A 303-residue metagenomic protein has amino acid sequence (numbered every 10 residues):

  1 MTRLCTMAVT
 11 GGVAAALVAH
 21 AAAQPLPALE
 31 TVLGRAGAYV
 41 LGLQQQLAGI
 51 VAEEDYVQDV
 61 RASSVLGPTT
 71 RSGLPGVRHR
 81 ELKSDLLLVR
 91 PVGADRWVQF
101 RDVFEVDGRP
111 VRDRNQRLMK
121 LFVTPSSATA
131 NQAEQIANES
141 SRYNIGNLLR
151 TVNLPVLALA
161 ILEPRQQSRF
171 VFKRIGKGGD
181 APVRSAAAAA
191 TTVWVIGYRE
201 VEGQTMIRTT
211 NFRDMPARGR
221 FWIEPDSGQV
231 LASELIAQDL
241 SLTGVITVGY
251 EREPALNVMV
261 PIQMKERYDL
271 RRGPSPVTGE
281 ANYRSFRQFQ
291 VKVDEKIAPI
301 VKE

Functional and structural regions predicted by a protein language model:
M1-G12: Bacterial N-terminal signal peptides that target proteins for export
A8, A21-A22: Residue-level detector of alpha-helix boundaries and kinks
A16-V18: N-terminal signal peptide c-region/cleavage motif recognized by signal peptidases
A23-R218, P225-L231, Q238-V245, R252-P261 (+1 more regions): Structured extracytoplasmic
